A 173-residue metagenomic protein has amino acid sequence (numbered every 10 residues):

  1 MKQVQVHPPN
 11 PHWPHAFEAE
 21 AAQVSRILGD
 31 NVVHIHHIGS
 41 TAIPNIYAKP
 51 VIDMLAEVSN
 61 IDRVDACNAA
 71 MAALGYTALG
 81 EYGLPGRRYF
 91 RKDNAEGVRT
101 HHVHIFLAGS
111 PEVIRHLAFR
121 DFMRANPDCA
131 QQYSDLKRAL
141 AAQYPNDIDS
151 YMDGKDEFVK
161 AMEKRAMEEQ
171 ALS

Functional and structural regions predicted by a protein language model:
M1, N45-K49, I114: Short, flexible turn/loop "capping" segments at secondary-structure junctions
M1-H36, K160: Helical scaffold of the NTase/Pol beta-like nucleotidyltransferase catalytic core
Q5-P11, A56, F119-M123: Short histidine-centered catalytic/ligand-binding loop motif
Q23-D65: Active-site nucleotide-donor binding segment shared across nucleotidyl transfer reactions
H36-H37, H101-H104, H116, Y151: Histidine-centered active-site/metal-ligand motif
A66-L74: Short amphipathic alpha-helices in soluble, non-transmembrane regions that often serve as interface/regulatory elements
Y76-P111: Conserved catalytic core of two-metal-ion nucleotidyltransferases
G109-S173: Catalytic cores of NTP-dependent nucleotidyl/adenyl transfer enzymes across multiple folds
